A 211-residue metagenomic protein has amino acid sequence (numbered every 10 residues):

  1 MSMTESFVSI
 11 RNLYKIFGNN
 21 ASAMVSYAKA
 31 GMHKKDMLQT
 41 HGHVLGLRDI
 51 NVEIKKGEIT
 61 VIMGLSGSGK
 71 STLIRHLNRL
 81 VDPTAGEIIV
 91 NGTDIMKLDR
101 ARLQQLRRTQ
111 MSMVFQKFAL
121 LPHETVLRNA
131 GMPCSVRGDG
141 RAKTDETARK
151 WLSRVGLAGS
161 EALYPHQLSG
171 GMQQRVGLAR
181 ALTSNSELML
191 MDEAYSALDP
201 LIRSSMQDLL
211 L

Functional and structural regions predicted by a protein language model:
Y27-D36, T93-D94, G131, S135 (+1 more regions): Conserved ABC ATPase "signature" region
M37-H41, M96-S112, V136, D145: ABC ATPase NBD coupling module
N78: Helix-to-loop junction immediately C-terminal to a conserved catalytic motif
G86-D94: Conserved ABC transporter NBD signature motif
R108, L163-H166, S184, M191 (+1 more regions): Conserved signature/switch motifs of ABC ATPase nucleotide-binding domains
H123-G131: Short coil-to-helix segment of the ABC ATPase nucleotide-binding domain corresponding to the Q-loop/switch region
L178: Hydrophobic anchor residue at the start of the ABC signature
